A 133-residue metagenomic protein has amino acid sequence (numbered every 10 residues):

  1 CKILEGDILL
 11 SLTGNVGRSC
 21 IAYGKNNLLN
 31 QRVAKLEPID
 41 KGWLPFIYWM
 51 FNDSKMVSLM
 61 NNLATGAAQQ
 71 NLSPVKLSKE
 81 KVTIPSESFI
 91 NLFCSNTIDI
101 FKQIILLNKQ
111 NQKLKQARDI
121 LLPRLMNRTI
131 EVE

Functional and structural regions predicted by a protein language model:
C1-N52, M56, G66-A68, S73-V75: A short beta-sheet element
K41-G42, F46-W49, V57-A67, V75-E133: Amphipathic alpha-helical coiled-coil/heptad-repeat segments
